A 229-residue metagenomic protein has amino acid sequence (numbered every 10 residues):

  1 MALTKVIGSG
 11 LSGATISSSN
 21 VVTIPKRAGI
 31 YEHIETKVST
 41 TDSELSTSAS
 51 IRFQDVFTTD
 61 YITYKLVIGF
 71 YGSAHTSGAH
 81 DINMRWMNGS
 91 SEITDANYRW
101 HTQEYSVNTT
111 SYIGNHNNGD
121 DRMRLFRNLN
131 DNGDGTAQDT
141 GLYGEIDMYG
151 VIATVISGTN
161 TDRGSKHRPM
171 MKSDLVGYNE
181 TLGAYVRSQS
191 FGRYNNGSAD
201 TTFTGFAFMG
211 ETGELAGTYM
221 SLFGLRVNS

Functional and structural regions predicted by a protein language model:
L3-S229: Surface-exposed molecular-recognition determinants
